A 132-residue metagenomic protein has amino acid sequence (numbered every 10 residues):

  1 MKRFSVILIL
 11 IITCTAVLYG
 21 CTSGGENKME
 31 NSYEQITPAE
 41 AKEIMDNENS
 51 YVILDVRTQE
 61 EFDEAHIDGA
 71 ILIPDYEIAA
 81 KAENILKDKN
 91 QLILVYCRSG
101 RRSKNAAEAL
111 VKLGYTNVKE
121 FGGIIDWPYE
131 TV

Functional and structural regions predicted by a protein language model:
K2-V6, T15-I44, E60-Q91, R98-V132: Rhodanese-like catalytic fold shared by cysteine-dependent sulfurtransferases and DSP/PTP-type phosphatases
I11-I12: Repetitive helical segments and hydrophobic/amphipathic motifs
N49-S50, L92: Short acidic/histidine-rich motifs immediately flanking catalytic phosphotransfer sites in two-component signaling
V52-D55: Structural scaffold elements adjacent to functional motifs in cytosolic proteins
